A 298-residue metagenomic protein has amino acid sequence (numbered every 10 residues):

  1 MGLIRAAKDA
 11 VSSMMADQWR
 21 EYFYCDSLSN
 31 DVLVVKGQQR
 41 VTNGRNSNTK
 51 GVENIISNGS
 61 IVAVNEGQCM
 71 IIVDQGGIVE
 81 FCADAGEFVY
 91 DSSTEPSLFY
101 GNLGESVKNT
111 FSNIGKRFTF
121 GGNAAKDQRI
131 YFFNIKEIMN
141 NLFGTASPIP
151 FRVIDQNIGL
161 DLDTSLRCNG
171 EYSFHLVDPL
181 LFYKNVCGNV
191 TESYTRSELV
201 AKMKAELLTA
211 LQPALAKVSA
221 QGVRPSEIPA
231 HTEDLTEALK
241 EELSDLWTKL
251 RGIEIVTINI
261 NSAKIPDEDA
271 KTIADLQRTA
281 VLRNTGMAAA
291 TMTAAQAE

Functional and structural regions predicted by a protein language model:
M1-D269: N-terminal hydrophobic membrane-entry segments
P266-E298: Assembly-interface segments of oligomeric complexes
